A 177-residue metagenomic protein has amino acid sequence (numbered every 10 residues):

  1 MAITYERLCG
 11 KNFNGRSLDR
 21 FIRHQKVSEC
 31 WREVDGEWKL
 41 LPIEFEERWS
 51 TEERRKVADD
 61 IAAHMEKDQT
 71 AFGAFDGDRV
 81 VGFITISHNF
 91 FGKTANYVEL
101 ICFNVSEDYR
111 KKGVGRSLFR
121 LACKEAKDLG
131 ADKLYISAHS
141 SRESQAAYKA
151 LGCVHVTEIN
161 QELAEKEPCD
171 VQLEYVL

Functional and structural regions predicted by a protein language model:
N12-F13, R20-N96, I101, S106 (+2 more regions): Acetyl-CoA-dependent GNAT
S17-R20, D60, S117, L121 (+1 more regions): Alpha-helical elements of Rossmann-like donor-binding domains used by nucleotide-donor carbohydrate transfer enzymes
C102-V105, K111-K124, K149-A150: Conserved acetyl-CoA-binding loop-helix of GNAT-fold acetyltransferases
G115, F119, S141-S144, Q161-E167: Short glycine/proline-centered loop/turn elements that form peptide/ligand docking sites
A126-H139: Conserved GNAT acetyl-CoA-binding A-motif
L129, A150-L151: Structural motif
Y135, V154-V171: Conserved catalytic-core motifs of GNAT/GCN5-like acyltransferases
